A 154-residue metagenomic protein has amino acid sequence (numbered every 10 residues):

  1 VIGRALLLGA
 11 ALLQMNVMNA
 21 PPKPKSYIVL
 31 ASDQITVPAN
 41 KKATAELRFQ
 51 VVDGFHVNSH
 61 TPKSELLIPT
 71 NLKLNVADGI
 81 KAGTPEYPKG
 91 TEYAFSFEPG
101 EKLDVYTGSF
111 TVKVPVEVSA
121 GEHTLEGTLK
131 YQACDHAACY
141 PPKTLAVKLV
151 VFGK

Functional and structural regions predicted by a protein language model:
V1-I2, V17: Short hydrophobic transmembrane-like helices used for membrane targeting/insertion
I2-L8: Sec-dependent signal peptide recognition, specifically the positively charged N-region followed immediately by
N16-K154: Extracellular/lumen-exposed scaffold segments
